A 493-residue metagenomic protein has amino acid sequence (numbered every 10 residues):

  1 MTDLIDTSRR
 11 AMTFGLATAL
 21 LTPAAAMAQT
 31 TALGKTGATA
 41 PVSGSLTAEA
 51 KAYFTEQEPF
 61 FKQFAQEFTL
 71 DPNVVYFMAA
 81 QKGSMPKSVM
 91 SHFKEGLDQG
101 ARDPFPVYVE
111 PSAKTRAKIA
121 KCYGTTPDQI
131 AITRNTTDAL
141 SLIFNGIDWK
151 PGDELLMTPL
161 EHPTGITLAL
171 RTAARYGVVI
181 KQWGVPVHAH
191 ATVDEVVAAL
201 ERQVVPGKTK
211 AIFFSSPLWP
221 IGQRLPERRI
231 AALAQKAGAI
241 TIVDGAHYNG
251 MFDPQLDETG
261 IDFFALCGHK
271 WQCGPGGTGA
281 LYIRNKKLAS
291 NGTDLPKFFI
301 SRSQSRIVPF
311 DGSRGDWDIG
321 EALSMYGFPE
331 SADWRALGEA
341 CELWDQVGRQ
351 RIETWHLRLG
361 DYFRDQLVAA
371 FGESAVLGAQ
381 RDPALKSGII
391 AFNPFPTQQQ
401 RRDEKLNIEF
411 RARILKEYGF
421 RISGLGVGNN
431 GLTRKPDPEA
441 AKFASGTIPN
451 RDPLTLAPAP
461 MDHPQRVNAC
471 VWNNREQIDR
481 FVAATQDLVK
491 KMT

Functional and structural regions predicted by a protein language model:
T2-L20: N-terminal secretory signal peptides and thylakoid transit peptides that target proteins across membranes
G44, L357-D361, V368-T447: Conserved PLP-binding catalytic core of the aspartate aminotransferase-like
R102-D138, H356, D361, F371: Conserved N-terminal alpha-helix of the aminotransferase class I/II PLP-enzyme fold
T115-K118, A332-G378: Conserved PLP-dependent catalytic core of the aminotransferase class-I/II
Q129, G146-L170, V179, L406: Conserved PLP-anchoring active-site segment centered on the Schiff-base-forming lysine
H190-G245, G250, W271: Active-site phosphate-binding strand-loop segment of PLP-dependent enzymes
T259-P309: Active-site PLP attachment segment
E417, V427-T493: PLP-dependent enzyme catalytic core of the Aspartate aminotransferase-like
